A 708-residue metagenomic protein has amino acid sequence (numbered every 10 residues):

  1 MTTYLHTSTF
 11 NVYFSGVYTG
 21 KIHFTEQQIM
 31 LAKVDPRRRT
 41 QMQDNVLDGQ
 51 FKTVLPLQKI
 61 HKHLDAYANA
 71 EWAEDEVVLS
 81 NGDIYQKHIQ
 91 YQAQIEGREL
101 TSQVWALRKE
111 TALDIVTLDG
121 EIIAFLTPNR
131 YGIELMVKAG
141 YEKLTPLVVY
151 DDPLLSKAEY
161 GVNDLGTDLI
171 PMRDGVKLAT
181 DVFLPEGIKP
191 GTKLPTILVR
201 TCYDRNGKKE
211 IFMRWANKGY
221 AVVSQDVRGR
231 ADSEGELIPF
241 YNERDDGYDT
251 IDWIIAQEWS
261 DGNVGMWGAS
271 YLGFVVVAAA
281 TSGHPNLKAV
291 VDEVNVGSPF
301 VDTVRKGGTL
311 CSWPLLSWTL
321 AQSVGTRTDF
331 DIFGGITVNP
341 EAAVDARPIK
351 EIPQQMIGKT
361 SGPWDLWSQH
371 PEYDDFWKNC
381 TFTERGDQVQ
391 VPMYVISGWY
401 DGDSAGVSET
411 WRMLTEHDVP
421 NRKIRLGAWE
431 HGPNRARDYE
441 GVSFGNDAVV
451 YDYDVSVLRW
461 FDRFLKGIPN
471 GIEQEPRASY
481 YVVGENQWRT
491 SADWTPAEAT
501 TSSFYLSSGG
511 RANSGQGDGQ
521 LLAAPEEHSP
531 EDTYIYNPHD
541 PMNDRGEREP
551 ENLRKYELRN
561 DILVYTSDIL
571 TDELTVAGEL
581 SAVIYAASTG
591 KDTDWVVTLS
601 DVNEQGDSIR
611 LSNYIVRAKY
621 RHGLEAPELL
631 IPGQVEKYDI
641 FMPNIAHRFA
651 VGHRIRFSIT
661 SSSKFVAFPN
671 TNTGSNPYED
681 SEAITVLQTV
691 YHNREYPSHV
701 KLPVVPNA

Functional and structural regions predicted by a protein language model:
T2-E26, M30-V46, K52, A66-K157: Acidic, serine/threonine-rich low-complexity disordered tracts
Y150-T192, T566-D572, L630: N-terminal cap/lid segment of alpha/beta-hydrolase-fold proteins
D152, D164-G166, L178, L184-A256 (+8 more regions): Cap/lid segment of the alpha/beta-hydrolase catalytic domain
N217, A280-Q388: Accessory cap/linker subdomain of secreted extracellular hydrolases
E258-Y271: Alpha/beta-hydrolase fold nucleophile elbow
A343-P348, R425, N434, G441-A708: C-terminal, loop-rich substrate-recognition/catalytic regions characterized by aromatic stacking residues
V389, V395-S397: Short beta-strand/loop motif that positions the catalytic acidic residue of the alpha/beta-hydrolase fold
A405-R422: Active-site-adjacent alpha-helix of alpha/beta-hydrolase-fold enzymes
